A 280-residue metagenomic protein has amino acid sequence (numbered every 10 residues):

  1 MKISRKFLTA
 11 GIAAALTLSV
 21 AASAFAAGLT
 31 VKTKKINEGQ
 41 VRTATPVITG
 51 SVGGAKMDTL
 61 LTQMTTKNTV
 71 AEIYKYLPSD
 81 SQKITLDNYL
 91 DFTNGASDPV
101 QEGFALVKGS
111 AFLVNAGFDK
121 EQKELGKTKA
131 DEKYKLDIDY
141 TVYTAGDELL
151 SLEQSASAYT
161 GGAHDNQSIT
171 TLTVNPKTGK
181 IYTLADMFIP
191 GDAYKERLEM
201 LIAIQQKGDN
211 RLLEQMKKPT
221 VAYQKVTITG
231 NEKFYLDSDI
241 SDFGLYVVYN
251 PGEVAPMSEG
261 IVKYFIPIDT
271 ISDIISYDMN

Functional and structural regions predicted by a protein language model:
K2-A26: Sec-dependent N-terminal signal peptides of Gram-positive bacterial secreted proteins and lipoproteins
F25-N280: Compositionally biased intrinsically disordered regions enriched in Thr/Gly
